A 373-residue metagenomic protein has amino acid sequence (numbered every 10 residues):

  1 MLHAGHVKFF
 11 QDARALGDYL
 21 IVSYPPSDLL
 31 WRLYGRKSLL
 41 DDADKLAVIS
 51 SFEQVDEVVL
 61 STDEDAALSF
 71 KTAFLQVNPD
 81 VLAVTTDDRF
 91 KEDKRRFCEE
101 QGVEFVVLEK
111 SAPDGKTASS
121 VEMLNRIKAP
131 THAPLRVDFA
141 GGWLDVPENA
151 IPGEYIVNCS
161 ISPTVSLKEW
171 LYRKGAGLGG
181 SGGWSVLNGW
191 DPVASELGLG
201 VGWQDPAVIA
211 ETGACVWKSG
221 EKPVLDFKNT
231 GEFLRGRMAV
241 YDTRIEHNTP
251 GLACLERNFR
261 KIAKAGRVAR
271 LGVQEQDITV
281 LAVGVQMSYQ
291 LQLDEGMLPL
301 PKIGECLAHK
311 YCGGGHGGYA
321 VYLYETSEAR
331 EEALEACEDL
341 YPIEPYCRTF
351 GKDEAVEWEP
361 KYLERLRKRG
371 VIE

Functional and structural regions predicted by a protein language model:
M1-K128: Nucleotidyltransferase catalytic core that binds NTPs
K8, P26, S38, D88 (+3 more regions): Short, flexible micro-motifs
L16, N78, Q101, S119 (+4 more regions): Residue-level preference for short coil/turn positions at secondary-structure junctions
D65-V77, G102-A112, I245, G318-A329 (+1 more regions): Short secondary-structure transition/capping segments
P79, W184-L187: Multi-pass alpha-helical transmembrane bundle typical of ion/small-solute transporters and intramembrane aspartyl
A129-A140, L144-I151, Y155-L178, N188-G314 (+1 more regions): C-terminal nucleotide
